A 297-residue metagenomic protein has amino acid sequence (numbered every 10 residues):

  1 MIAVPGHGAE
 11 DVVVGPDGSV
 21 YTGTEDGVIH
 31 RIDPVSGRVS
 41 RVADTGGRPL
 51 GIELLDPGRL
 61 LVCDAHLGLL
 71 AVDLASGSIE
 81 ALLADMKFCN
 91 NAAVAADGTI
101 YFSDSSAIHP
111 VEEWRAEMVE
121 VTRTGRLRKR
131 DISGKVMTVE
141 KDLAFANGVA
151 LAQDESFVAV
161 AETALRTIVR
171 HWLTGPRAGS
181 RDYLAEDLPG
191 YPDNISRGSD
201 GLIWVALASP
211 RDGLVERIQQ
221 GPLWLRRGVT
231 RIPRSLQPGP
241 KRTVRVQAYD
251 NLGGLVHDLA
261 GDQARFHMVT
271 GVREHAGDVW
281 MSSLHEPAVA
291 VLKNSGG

Functional and structural regions predicted by a protein language model:
M1-G297: Sequence-structural signature of mature extracellular/luminal beta-sheet repeat domains, prominently beta-propellers
